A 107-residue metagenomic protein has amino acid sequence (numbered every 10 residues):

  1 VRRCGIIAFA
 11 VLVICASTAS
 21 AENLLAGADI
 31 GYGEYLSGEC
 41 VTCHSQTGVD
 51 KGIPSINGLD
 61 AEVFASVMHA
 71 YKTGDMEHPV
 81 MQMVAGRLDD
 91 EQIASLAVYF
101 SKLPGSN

Functional and structural regions predicted by a protein language model:
R2-C4: Positively charged n-region of N-terminal signal peptides that target proteins for export
I7-A16: Bacterial N-terminal signal peptides
S17-S37, P104-G105: Electrostatic cytochrome c docking/interface patches
A21-E22, Q46, V84, Y99-S101: Residue-level hotspots at or immediately adjacent to binding/recognition sites across diverse folds
I30, E34, G48-E77, Q82-G86: Gly/Gly-Pro-rich "capping" loops immediately C-terminal to redox-active cysteine motifs in periplasmic/lumenal
G33, G38-Q46, L96: The canonical Cys-X-X-Cys-His
T42, A61, T73, K102-G105: Residue-level marker of structural boundaries
Y71, G86-N107: C-terminal capping alpha-helices of c-type cytochrome domains
